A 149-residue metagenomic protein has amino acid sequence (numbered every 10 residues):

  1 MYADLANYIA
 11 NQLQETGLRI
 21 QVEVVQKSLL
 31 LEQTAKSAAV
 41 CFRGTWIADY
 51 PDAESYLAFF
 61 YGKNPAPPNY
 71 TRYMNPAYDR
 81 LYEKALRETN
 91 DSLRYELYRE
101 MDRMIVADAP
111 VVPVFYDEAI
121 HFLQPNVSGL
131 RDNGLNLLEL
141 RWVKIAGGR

Functional and structural regions predicted by a protein language model:
M1-A48, D91, A119: Ligand/substrate-recognition segments at binding pockets and active sites
M1-A6, R43-I47, Y73-P76, D102 (+1 more regions): A broad, low-specificity signal for short, low-complexity segments enriched in glycine/proline and polar/charged
D4-N7, N11, E15, E32 (+3 more regions): Solvent-exposed, polar/charged alpha-helical surfaces in well-ordered, non-transmembrane soluble domains, broadly
D4-Y8, S55, P125: Generic recognition of short, well-ordered alpha-helical segments
Q33-A38, A58-R87, Y116-R149: Short, solvent-exposed loop/beta-turn-alpha elements that line the ligand-binding surface or hinge of extracytoplasmic
F42-T45, T89-P125: Bilobed periplasmic-binding protein-like "clamshell/Venus-flytrap" ligand-binding domains
P51-L57: Short, charged, surface-exposed secondary-structure boundary motifs
